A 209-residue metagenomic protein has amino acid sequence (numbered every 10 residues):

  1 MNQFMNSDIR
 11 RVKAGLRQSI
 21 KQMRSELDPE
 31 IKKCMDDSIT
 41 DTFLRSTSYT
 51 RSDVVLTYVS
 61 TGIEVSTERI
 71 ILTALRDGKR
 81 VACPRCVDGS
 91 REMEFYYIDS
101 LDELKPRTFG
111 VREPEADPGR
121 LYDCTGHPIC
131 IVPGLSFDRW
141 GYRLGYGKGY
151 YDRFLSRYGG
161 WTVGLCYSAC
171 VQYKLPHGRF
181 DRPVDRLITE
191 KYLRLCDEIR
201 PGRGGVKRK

Functional and structural regions predicted by a protein language model:
N2-R11, Q22, E115, T125-C130 (+2 more regions): Surface-exposed, charge/polar-rich loops and edge strands
N2-T125: N-terminal active-site beta-alpha-beta segment that forms phosphate/nucleotide-binding and substrate-recognition loops
I20, V81, I131, G147 (+1 more regions): Residue-level signal for inorganic ion chemistry
V55, C130-I131: Receiver (REC) domain switch-region micro-motif
V59, G134, K191: Glycine-rich, N-terminal phosphate-binding loop of Rossmann-like dinucleotide-binding domains
T61-I63, L135-R139: Short glycine-rich anion-binding loops that position phosphate/pyrophosphate groups of nucleotides and phosphorylated
L72, L144-Y150: Charged helix-capping and loop-helix junction motifs
